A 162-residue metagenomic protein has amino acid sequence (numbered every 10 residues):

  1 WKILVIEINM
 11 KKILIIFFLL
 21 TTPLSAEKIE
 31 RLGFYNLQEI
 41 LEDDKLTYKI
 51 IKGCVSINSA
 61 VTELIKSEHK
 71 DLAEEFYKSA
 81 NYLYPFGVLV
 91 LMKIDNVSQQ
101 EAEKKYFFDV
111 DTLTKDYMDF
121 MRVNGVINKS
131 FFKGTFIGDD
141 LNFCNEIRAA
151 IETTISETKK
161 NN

Functional and structural regions predicted by a protein language model:
K2-I13: Positively charged n-region of N-terminal signal peptides that target proteins for export
K12-P23: Sec-dependent N-terminal signal peptides
L20, Y48-K49, G138: Processing junctions and N-termini across compartments
A26-Y35: Cleaved targeting-peptide boundary
Q38-E39, L64, E68, T154-N161: Extended amphipathic alpha-helical interaction segments
I40-V97: Short N-proximal segments of mature Sec-exported proteins
Y84-N162: Compact alpha-helical subdomains of small soluble proteins
